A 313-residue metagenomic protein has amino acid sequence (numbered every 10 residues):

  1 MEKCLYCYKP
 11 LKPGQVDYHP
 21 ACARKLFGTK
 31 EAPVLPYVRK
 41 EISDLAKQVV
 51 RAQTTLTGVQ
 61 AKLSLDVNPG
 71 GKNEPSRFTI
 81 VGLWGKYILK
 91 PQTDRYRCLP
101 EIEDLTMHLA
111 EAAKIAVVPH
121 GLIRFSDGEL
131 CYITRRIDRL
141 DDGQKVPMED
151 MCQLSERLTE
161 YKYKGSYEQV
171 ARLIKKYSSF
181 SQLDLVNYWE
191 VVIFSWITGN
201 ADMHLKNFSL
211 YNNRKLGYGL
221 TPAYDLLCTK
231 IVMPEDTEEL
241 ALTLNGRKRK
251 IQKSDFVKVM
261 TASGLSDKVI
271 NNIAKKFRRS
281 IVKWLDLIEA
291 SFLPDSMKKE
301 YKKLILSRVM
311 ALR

Functional and structural regions predicted by a protein language model:
M1-S43, K47-V50, K176, Y218 (+2 more regions): Regulatory N- and C-terminal appendages and interdomain linkers associated with kinase/kinase-like NTP transferase
I42-K162, L220, K268: Conserved ATP-binding subdomain of kinase catalytic cores across diverse folds
L65, A110, M151, D202 (+3 more regions): A residue-level signal for conserved active-site and pocket-lining positions in enzyme catalytic cores
R95-E111, S166-V232: Conserved kinase catalytic-core segment
K114, L122, D267-N271, K275-K276 (+4 more regions): ATP-dependent kinase catalytic cores of phosphoinositide-metabolizing enzymes and PI3K-like protein kinases
S126, C131-I197, L242-G246, K258 (+2 more regions): ATP-dependent phospho-/nucleotidyl transfer catalytic cores
K145-V146, C152, L227-E235, G264-S266: C-terminal regulatory or interaction extensions
L183, P234-L287: A conserved long alpha-helix in the C-terminal portion of kinase-like catalytic domains
